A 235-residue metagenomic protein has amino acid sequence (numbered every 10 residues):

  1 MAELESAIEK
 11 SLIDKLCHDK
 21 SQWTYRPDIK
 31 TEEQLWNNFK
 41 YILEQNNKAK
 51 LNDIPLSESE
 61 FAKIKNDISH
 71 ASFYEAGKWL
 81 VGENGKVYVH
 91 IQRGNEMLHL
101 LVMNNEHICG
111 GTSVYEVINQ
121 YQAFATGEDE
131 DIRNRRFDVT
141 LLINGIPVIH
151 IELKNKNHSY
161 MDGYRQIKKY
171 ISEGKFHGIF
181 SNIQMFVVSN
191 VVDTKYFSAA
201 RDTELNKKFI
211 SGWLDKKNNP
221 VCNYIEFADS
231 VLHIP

Functional and structural regions predicted by a protein language model:
A2-P235: ATP-dependent helicase/translocase motor core
